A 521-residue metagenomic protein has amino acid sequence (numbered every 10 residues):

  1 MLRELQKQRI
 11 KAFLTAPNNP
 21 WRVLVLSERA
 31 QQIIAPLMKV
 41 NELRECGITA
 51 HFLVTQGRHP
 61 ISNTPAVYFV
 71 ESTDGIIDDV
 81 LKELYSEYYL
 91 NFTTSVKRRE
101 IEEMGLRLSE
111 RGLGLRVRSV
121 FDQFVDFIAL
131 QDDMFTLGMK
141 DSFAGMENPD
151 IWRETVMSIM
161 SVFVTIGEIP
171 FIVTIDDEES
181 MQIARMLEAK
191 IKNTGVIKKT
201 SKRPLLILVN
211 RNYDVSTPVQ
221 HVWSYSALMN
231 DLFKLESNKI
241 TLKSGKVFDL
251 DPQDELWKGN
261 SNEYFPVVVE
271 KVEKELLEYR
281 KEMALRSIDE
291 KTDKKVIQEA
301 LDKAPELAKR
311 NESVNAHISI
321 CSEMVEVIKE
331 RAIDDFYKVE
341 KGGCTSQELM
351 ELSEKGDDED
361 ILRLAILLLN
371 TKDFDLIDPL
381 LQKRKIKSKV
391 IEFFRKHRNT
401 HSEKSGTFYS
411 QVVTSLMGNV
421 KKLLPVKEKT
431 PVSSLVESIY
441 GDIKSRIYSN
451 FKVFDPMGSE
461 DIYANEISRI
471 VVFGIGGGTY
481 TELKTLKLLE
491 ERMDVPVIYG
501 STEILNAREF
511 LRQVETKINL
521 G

Functional and structural regions predicted by a protein language model:
M1-G521: Extended, well-folded catalytic/binding cores that form a central cleft or groove in large enzyme and scaffold domains
